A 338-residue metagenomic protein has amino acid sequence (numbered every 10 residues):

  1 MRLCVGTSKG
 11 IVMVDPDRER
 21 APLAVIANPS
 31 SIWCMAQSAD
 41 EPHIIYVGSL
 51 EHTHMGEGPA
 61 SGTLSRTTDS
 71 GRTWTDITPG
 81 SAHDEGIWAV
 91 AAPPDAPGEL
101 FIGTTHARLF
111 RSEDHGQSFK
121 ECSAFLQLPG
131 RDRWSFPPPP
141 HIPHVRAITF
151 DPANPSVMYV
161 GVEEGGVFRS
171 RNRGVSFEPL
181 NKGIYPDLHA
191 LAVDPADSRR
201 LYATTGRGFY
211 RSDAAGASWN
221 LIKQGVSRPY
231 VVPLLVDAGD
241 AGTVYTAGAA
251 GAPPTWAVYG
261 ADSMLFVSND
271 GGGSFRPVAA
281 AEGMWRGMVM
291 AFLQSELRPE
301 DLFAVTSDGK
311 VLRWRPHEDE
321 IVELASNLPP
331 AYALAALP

Functional and structural regions predicted by a protein language model:
M1-P338: Extracellular glycan-interacting surfaces
